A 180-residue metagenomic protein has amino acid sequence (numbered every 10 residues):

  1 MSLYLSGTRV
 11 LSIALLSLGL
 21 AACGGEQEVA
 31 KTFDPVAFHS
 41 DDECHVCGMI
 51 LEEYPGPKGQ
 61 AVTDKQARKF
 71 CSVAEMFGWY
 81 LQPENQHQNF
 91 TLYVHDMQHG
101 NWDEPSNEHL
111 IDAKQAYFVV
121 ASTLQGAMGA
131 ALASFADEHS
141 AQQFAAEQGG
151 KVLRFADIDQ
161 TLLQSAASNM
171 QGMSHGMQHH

Functional and structural regions predicted by a protein language model:
M1-S12: Bacterial N-terminal signal peptides that target proteins for export
R9, E28-V36: Short, intrinsically disordered, charge-biased short linear motifs at domain edges
G19-A22: C-terminal motif of bacterial Sec signal peptides marking the signal peptidase cleavage site
G24-E26: Bacterial signal peptide processing site
V36-K69, V73-F77: Post-signal-peptide N-terminal segment of Sec-exported extracytoplasmic proteins
E75-P83, F144-A146: Short active-site loop/helix that positions an aromatic residue
F90-F144, Q148-F155: Thiol/selenol-based redox catalytic cores and closely related redox-interacting motifs
A136-H180: C-terminal partner/receptor-binding element of secreted or periplasmic proteins
